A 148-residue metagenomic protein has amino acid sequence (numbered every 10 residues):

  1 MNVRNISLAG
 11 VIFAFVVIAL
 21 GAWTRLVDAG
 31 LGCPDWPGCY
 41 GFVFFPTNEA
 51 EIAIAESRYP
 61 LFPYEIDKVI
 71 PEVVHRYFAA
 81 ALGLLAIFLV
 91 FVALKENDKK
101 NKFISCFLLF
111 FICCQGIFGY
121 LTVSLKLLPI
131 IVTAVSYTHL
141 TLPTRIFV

Functional and structural regions predicted by a protein language model:
I6-G32: N-terminal signal-anchor transmembrane alpha helix
S7, K100-L108: Membrane-interfacial loop-to-transmembrane alpha-helix junctions, especially the N-terminal start
A19, W23-R25, C113-P129: C-terminal ends of transmembrane alpha-helices and the immediately adjacent extracellular/lumenal or cytosolic loop
A29-V69: Extracytosolic (periplasmic/ER-lumenal) interhelical loops and adjacent juxtamembrane/interface segments of multi-pass
R76-V90: Hydrophobic alpha-helical transmembrane segments
V90-N97: Structural signal for the C-terminal ends of transmembrane alpha-helices and the immediately following loop
L127-Y137: Non-cytosolic membrane-interface motifs at loop->transmembrane helix junctions
T138-T144: Conserved small/polar residues in nucleotide/adenosyl-binding loops
